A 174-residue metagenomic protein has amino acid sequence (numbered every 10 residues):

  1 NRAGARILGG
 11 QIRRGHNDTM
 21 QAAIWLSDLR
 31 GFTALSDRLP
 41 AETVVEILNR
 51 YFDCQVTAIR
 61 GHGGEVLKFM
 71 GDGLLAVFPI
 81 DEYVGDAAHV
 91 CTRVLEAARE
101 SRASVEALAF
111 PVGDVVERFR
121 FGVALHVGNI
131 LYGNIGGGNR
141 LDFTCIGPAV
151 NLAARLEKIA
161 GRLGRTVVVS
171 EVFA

Functional and structural regions predicted by a protein language model:
N1-T19: Regulatory cytosolic signal-relay segments
A3, W25, V44, Y51 (+6 more regions): Helical mechanochemical/support elements of P-loop NTPase systems and associated helical scaffolds
N17-D28, F119: Active-site-proximal structural segments of metal-dependent nucleotidyl cyclase/transferase enzymes
M20, T33-V56, R60, L67-K68: Conserved long alpha-helical elements within nucleotide-processing catalytic cores of c-di-GMP signaling and class III
L26-E42, I59, F78-E82, N129-G137: Active-site loop/short helix in cyclic nucleotide turnover domains
L48-G64, I80-V123, V127, P148-G161: Alpha-helical scaffold within the catalytic cores of cyclic-nucleotide enzymes
G71-L75: Short beta-strand/turn "edge" motifs
I130-Y132, A153, I159-A174: Cytosolic regulatory/linker segments at or just downstream of nucleotide-handling modules in signal-transduction
